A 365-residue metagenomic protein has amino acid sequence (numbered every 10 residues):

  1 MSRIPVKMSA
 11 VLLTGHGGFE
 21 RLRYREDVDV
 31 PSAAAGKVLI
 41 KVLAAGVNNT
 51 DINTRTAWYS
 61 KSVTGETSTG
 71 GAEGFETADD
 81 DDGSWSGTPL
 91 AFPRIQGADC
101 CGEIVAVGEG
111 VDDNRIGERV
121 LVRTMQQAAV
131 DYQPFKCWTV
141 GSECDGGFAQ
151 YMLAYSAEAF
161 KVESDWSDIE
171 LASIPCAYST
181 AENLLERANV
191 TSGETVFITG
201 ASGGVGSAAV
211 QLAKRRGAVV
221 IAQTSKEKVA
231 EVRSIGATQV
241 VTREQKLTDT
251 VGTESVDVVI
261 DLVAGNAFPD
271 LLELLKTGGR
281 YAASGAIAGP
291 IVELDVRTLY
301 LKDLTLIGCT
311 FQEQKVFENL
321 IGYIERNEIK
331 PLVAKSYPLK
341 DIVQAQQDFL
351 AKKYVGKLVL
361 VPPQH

Functional and structural regions predicted by a protein language model:
S2-V6, N183, Q314-H365: C-terminal hydrophobic helical "lid"/dimerization subdomain of Rossmann-like NAD(P)H-dependent oxidoreductases
D29-A45, S60-Q126: Glycine-rich beta-strand-centered segment in the early N-terminal region that forms part of a ligand/cofactor-binding
F75-I95, V122-G200: NAD(P)H dinucleotide-binding glycine-rich loop of Rossmann-like/cofactor-binding domains, especially the beta1-alpha1
K136-C137, E143, T224, N266-L332 (+1 more regions): Glycine-rich phosphate-binding loop and adjacent beta-alpha segment of Rossmann(oid) nucleotide-cofactor-binding
T195-I198, K214-D270: Adenosine-nucleotide cofactor-binding segment
S202, V210: N-terminal Rossmann NAD(P)H-binding glycine-rich loop of SDR-like oxidoreductase domains
S207: Residues forming the Rossmann-fold NAD(P)(H) cofactor-binding site
